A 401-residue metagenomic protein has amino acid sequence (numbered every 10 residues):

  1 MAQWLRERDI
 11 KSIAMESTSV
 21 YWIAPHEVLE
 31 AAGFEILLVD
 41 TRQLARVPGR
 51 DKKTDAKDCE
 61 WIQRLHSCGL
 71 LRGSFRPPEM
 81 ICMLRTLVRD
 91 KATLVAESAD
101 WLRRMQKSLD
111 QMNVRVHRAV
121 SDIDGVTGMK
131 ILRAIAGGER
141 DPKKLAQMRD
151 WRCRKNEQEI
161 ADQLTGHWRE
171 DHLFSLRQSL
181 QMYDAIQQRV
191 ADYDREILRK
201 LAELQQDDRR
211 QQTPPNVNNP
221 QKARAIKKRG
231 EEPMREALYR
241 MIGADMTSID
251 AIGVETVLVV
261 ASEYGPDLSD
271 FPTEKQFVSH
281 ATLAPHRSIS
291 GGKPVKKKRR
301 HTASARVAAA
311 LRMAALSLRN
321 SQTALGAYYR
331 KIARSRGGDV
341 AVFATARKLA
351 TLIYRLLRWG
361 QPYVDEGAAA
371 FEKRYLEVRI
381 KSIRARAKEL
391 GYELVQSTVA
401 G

Functional and structural regions predicted by a protein language model:
M1-G401: A detector of single, family-specific signature residues that are central to catalytic or substrate-handling motifs
